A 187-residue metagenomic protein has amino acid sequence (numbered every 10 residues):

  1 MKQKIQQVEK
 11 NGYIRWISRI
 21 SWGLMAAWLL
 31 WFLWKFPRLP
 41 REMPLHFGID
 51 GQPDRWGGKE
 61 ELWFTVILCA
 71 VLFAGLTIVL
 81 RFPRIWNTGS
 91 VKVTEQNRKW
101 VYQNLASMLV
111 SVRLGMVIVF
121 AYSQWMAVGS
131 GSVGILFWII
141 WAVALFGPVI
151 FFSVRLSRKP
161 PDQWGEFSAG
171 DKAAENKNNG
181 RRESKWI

Functional and structural regions predicted by a protein language model:
M1-K10: Short, Lys/Arg-rich, polar N-terminal cytosolic tail immediately upstream of the first transmembrane signal-anchor
E9-M25: Alpha-helical transmembrane segments and their helix-start/interface "positive-inside/aromatic belt" motifs in integral
I17-W22, W34, G75-L80, N104-M116: Select subsegments of transmembrane alpha-helices in polytopic membrane proteins, especially boundary-proximal
S21, W56-G75, F137-F146: Alpha-helical transmembrane segments
L30-W31, L114-V133: Alpha-helical transmembrane segments and their membrane-interface junctions in multi-pass membrane proteins
F32-F64: Active-site and channel-lining beta-strand-loop segments that bind or position nucleotide-derived/phosphorylated
K35, F73-V91, F151-P161: Membrane-water interface of transmembrane alpha-helices
W86-W100, W164-E175: Juxtamembrane inter-helical linkers in multi-pass membrane proteins
